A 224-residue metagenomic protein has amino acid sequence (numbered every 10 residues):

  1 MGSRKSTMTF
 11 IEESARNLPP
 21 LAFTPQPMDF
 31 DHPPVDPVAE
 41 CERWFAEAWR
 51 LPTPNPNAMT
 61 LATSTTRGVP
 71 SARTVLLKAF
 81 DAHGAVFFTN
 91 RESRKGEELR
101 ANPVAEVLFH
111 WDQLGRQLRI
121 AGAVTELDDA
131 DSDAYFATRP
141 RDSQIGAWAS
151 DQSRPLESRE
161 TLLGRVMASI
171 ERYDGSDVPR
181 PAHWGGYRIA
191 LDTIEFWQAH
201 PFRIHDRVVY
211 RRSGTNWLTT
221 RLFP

Functional and structural regions predicted by a protein language model:
G2-P224: Binding-site signature for planar aromatic cofactors or substrates
